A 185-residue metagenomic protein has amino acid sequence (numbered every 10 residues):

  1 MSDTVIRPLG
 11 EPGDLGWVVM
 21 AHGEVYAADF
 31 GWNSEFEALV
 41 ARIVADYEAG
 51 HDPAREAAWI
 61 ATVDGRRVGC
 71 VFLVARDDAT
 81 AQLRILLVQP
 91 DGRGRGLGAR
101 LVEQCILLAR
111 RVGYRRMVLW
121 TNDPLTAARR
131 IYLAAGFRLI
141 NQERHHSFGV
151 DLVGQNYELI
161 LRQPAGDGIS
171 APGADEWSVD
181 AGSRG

Functional and structural regions predicted by a protein language model:
D3, G10-D14, R115-G185: C-terminal "cap" of GNAT-fold acetyltransferases
R7-D91, A99-Q104, L108, V112 (+3 more regions): Acetyl-CoA-dependent GNAT
